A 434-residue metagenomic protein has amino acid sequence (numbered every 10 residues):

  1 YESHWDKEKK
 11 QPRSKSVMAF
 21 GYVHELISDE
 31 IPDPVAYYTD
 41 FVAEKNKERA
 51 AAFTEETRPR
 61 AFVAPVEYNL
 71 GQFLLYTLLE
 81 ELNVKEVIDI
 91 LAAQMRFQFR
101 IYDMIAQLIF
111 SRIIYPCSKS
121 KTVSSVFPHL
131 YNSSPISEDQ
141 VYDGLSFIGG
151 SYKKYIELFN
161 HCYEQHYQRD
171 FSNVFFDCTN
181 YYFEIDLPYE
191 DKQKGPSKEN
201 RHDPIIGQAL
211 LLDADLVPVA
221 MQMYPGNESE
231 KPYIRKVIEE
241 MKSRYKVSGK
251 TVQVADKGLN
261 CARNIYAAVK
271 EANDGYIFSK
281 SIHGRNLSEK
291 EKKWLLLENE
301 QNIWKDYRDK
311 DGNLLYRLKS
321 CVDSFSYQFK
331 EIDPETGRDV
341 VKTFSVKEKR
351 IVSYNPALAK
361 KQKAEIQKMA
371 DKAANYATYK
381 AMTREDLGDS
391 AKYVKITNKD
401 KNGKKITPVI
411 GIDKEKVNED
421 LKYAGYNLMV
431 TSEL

Functional and structural regions predicted by a protein language model:
Y1-D103: Conserved glycine(s) in the ABC-transporter nucleotide-binding domain "signature"
K85, D89-L434: Anion-binding and metal-coordination hotspots
